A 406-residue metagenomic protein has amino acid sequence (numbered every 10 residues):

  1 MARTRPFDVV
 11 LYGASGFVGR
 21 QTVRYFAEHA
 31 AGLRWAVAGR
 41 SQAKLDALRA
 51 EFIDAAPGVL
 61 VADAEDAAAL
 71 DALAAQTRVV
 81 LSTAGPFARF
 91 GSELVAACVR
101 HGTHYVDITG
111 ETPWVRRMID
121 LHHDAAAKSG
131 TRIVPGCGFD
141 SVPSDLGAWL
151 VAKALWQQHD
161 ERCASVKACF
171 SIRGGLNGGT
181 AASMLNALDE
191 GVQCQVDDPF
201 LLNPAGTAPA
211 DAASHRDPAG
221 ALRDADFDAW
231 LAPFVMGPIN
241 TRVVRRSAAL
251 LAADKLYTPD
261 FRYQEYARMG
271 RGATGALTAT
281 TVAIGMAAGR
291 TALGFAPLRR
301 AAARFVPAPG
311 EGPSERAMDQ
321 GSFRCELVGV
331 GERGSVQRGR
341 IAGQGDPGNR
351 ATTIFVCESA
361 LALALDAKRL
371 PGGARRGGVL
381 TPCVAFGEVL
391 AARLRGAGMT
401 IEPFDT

Functional and structural regions predicted by a protein language model:
F7-E28: N-terminal Rossmann NAD(P)H-binding glycine-rich loop of SDR-like oxidoreductase domains
D8, R78-V79, H104: Structural motif
G19, K153-T406: C-terminal catalytic/substrate-binding lobe primarily of soluble NAD(P)-dependent oxidoreductases
Y25-G32, L251: A short, Lys/Arg-enriched amphipathic alpha-helix followed by its capping loop at the start of a domain
A31-K44: Conserved glycine-rich Rossmann-like NAD(P)H-binding loop of the short-chain dehydrogenase/reductase
L48-A55: Short, conserved SAM-binding/catalytic segment of Class I S-adenosyl-L-methionine-dependent methyltransferases
L60-V79, T83-R89: Conserved Rossmann-fold cofactor-binding substructure of NAD(P)-dependent oxidoreductases
P86-G206, R246: Glycine-/Pro-rich loop/turn segments that contact NAD(P) or position catalytic residues in Rossmann-like domains
